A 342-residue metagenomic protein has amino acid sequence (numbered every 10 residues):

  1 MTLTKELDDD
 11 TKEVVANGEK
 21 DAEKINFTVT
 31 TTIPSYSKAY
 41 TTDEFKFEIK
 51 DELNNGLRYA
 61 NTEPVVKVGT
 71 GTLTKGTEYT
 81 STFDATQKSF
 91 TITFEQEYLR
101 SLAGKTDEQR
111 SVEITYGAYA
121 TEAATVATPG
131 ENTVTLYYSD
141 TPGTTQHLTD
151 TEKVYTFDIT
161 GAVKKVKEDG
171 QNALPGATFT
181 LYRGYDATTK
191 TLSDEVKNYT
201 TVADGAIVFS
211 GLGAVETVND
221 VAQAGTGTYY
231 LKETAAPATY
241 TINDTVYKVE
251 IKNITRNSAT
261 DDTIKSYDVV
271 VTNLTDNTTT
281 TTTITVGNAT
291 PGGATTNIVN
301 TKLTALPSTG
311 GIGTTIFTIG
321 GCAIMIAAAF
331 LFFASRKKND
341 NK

Functional and structural regions predicted by a protein language model:
M1-K342: Solvent-exposed loop/turn and edge beta-strand elements of beta-rich ligand-binding domains
